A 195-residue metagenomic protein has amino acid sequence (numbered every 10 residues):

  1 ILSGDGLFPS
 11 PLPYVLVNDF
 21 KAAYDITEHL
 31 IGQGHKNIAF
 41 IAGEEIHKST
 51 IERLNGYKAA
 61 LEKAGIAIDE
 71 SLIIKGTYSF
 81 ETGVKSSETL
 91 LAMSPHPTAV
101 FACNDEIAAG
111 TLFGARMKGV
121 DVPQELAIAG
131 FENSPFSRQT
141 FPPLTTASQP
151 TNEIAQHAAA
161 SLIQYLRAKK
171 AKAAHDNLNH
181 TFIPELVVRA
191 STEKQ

Functional and structural regions predicted by a protein language model:
I1-Q195: Bacterial carbohydrate/catabolite-sensing allosteric modules
